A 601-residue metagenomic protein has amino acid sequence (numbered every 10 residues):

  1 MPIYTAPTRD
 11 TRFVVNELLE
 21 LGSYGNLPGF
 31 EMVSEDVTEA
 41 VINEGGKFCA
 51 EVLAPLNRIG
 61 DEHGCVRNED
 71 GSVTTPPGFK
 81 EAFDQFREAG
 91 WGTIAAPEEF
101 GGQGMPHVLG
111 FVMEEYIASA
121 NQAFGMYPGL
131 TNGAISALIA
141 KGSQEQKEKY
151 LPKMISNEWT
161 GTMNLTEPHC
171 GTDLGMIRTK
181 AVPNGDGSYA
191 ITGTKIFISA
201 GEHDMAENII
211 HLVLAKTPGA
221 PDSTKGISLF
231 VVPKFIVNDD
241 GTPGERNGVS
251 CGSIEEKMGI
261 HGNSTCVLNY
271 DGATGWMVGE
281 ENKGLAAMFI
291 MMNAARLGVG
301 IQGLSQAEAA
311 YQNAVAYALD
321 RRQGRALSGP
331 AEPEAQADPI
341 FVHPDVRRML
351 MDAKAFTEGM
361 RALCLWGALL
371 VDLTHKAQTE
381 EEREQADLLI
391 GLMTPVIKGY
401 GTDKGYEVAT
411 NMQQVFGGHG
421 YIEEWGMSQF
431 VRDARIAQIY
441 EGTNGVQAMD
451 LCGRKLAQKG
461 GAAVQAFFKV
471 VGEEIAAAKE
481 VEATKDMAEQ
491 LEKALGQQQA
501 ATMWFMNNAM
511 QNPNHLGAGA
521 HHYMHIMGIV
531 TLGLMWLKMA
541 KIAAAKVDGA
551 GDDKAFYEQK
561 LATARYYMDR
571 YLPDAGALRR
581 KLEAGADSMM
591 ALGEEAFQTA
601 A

Functional and structural regions predicted by a protein language model:
M1-G125, K149, D372, R580-A601: Amphipathic, small/basic residue-rich leader segments at the start of a protein or domain
P2-T5, D10, G90, P183 (+5 more regions): Alpha-helix capping/hinge segments and adjacent helical runs
G29-M32, E62-P77, A287-G298, Q312-A353 (+4 more regions): Glycine-rich cofactor-pocket loops
F79, Y127-T131, G142-N184, T194 (+3 more regions): Internal maturation/activation junctions in enzymes
N132-A134, S143-Q146, E441-T443, M449-L495: A structural-propensity feature for long, helix-poor, extended segments
S188, T192-R246: A short core secondary-structure module
F197, I236-G252, K257, S264-A295 (+2 more regions): A glycine-rich, basic-preceded beta-loop-alpha segment at the flavin cofactor/substrate interface of flavin-utilizing
Q458, E474-A601: C-terminal amphipathic alpha-helical interaction region
